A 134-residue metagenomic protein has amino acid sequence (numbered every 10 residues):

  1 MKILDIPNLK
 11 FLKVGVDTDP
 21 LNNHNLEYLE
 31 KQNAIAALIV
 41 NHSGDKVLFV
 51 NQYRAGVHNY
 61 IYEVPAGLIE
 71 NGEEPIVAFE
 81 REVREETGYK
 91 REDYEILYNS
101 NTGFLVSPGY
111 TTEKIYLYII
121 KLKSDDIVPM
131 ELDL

Functional and structural regions predicted by a protein language model:
K2-S43: Acidic, metal-coordinating catalytic segment for phosphate/diphosphate chemistry, firing primarily on the Nudix
I6-N22, I76-K90, F104: Short, charge-rich amphipathic segments
F11, N25-L26, N59-I61, A66 (+4 more regions): Generic secondary-structure boundary/loop-capping signal
K13, N33, T111-Y116, L134: A generic structural signal for well-ordered coil/turn residues at beta-strand boundaries that shape enzyme active-site
V14-V16, F49, L117-I119: Conserved hydrophobic/aromatic beta-strand scaffold that supports enzyme active sites
D19, V64, I120-L122: Hydrophobic residues in beta-strands and at strand termini
L29-K31, A36-L38, S43-R81, E85 (+1 more regions): Conserved Nudix-box catalytic region and its N-terminal flanking loop in Nudix hydrolases and closely related
H42-G44, R54, R84, G88-V128: Active-site segment of metal-dependent pyrophosphate-handling enzymes, primarily the Nudix hydrolase catalytic core
